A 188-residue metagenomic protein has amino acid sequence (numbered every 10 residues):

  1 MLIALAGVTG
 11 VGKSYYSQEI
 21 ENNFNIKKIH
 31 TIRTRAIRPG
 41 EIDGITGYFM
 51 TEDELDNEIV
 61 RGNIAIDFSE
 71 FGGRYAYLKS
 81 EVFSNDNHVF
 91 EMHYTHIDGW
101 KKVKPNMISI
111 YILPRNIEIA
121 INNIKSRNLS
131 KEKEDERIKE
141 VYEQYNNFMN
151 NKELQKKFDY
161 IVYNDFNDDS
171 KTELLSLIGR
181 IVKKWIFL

Functional and structural regions predicted by a protein language model:
L5: Hydrophobic anchor at the beta1->P-loop junction of P-loop NTPases
V8: P-loop (Walker A) phosphate-binding loop of NTP-binding proteins
V11: ATP-binding Walker
S14: Walker A/P-loop
T31-H88, Y94: ATP-dependent small-molecule kinase phosphotransfer cores that center on conserved nucleotide phosphate-binding segments
V89-H93, V103-R127: Conserved phosphate-donor/acceptor-positioning beta-strand/loop module used by diverse small-molecule
L129-L177, L188: Small-molecule kinase domains that catalyze NTP-dependent phosphoryl transfer to phosphate-bearing small molecules
